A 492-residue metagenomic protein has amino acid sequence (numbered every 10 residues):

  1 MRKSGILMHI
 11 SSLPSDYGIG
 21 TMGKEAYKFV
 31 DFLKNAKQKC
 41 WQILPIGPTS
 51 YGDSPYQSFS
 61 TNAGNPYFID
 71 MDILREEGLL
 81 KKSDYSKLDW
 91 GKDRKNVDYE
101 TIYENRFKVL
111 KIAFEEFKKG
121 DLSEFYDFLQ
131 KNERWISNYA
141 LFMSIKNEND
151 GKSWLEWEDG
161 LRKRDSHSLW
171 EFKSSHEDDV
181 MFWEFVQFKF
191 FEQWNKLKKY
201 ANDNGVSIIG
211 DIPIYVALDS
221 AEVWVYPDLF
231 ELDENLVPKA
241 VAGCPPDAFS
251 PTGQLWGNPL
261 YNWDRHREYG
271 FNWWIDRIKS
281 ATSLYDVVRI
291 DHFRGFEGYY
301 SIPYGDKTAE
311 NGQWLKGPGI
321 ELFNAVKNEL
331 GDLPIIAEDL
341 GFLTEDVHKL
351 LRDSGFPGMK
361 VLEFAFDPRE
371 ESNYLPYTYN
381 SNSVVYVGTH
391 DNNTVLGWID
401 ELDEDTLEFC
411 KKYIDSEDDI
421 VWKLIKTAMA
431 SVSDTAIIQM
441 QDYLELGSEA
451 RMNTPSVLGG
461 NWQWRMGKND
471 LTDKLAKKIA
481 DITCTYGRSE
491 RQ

Functional and structural regions predicted by a protein language model:
M1-S11, Y27: N-terminal regions that are enriched for targeting/export leaders and immediately downstream pro/stem segments
H9, S15, D53-Q187, F191 (+3 more regions): Alpha-amylase-like alpha-glycosidases and glucanotransferases acting on alpha-linked glucans and related
K24-T49, S283-Y285: Catalytic domains of carbohydrate-active enzymes, especially glycoside hydrolases
K34, W194-N202, K327, L351-R352: Surface-exposed amphipathic alpha-helices with a cationic face
N35, L161, S168, W464 (+3 more regions): Domain-scale activation on soluble regions of proteins
Q38-P45, S207-I214, L284-G295: Short acidic catalytic loops
W183-V216: Conserved, well-ordered alpha-helix/loop/beta-strand core segments that scaffold catalytic motifs
